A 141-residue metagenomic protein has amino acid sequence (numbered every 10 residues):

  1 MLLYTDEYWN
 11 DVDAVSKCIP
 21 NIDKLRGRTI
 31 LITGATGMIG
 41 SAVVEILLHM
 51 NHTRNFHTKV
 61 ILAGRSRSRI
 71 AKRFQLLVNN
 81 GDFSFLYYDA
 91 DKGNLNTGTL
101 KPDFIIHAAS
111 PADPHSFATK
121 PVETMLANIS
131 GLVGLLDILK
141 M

Functional and structural regions predicted by a protein language model:
M1-F104: N-terminal Rossmann/SDR dinucleotide-binding element
I105, T119-M141: NAD(P)-cofactor binding segment of oxidoreductase domains
A108-A112: Conserved NAD(P)H cofactor-binding loop of Rossmann-fold oxidoreductase domains
D113-T119: Conserved mid-core segment of classical short-chain dehydrogenase/reductases
